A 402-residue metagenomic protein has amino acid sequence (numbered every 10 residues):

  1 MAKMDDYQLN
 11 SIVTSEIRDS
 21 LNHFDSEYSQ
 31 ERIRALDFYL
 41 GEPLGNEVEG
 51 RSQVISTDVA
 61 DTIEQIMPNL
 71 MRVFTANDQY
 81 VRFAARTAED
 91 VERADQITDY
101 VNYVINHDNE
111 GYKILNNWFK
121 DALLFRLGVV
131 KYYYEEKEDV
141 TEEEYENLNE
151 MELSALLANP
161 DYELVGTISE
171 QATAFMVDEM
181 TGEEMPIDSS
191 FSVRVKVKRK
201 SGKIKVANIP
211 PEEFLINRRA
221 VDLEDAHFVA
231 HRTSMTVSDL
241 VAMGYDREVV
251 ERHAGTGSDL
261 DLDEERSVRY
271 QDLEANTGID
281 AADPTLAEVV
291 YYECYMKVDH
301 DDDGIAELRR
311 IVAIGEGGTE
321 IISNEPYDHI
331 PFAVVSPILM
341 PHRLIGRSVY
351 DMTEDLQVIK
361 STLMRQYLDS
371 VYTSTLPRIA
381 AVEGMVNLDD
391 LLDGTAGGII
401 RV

Functional and structural regions predicted by a protein language model:
M1-V402: Extended alpha-helical, oligomerization-prone segments that build pores/tubes and scaffolds
